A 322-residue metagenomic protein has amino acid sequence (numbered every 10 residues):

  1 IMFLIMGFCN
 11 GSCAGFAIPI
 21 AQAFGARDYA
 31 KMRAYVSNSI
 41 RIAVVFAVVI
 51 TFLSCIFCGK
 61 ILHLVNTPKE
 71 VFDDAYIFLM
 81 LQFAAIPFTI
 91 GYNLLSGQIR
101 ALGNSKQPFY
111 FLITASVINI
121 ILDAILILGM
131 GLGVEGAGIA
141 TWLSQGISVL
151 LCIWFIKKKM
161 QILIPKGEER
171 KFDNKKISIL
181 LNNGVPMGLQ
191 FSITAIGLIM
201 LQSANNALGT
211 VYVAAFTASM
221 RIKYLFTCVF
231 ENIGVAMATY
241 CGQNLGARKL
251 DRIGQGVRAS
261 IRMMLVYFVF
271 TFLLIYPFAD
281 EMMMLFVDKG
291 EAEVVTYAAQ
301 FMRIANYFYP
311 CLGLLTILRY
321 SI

Functional and structural regions predicted by a protein language model:
I1, L62-K69, I125-L132, S192-R221 (+3 more regions): Helix-terminus/linker motif at the lipid-water interface of multi-pass membrane proteins
I1-F52, T89-P108, A215-A279, G313-I322: Small-residue-rich hydrophobic transmembrane alpha-helices
I20-A85, G129-V185, C241-F308: Short alpha-helical transmembrane segments in multi-pass integral membrane proteins
L81, Y92, A115, S144-S148 (+4 more regions): Transmembrane helical elements of multi-pass membrane transporters/channels
S96, N119-D123, I127, A140: Small-residue (Gly/Pro/Ala) motifs that create kinks and tight helix-helix packing interfaces
G103-Y110, V134-G138: Short, non-helical or kinked segments that cap or interrupt transmembrane helices
I118-N119, L285: Alpha-helical transmembrane segments of compact multi-pass small-molecule transporters, enriched in specific families
